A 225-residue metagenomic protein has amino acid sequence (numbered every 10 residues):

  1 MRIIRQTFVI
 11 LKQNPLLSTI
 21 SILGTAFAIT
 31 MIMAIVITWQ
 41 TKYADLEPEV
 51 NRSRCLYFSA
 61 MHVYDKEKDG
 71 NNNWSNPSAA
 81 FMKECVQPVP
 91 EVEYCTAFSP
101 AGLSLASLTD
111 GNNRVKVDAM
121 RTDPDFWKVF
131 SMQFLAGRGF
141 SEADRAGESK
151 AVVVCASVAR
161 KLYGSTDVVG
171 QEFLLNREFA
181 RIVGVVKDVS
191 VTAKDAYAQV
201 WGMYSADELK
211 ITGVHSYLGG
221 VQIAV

Functional and structural regions predicted by a protein language model:
R2-Q6, S53, T122-D125, V129: Generic alpha-helical secondary structure signal
I3-K12, C85: A short amphipathic helical element positioned immediately N-terminal to and/or at the very start of a transmembrane
N14, P88-V92, S165: Acidic-histidine catalytic/liganding microenvironments
N14-Y43: Short, strongly hydrophobic transmembrane alpha-helices
I35-L105, L218-Q222: Membrane-proximal extracellular/periplasmic loop immediately following the first transmembrane helix
M61-S75, E84, T96-D125, L135-V152 (+2 more regions): Short acidic/polar micro-motifs at solvent-exposed secondary-structure junctions
D123-F140, K150-V225: Mid-to-C-terminal secondary-structure elements that act as membrane-proximal/extracytoplasmic interface segments
